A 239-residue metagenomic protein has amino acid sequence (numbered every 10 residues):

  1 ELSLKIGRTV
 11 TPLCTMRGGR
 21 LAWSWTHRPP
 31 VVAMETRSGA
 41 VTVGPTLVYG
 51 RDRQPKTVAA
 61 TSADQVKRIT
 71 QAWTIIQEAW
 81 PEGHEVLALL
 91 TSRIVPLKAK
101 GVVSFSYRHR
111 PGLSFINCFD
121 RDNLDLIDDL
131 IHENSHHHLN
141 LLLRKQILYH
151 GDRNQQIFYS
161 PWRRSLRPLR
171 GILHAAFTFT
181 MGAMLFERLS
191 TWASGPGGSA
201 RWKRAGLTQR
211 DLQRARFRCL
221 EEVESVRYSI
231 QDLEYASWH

Functional and structural regions predicted by a protein language model:
E1-V43: N-terminal low-structure segments adjacent to metalloprotease catalytic domains across cellular compartments
C14, Y49-H109, F119-D120: Auxiliary, metal-adjacent structural segments of Zn-dependent hydrolase domains
K67-A72, W80, R110-L142: Long, acidic, intrinsically disordered low-complexity segments
V86-L89, I147-D152, T191-R216: Short, glycine/acidic-rich hinge or "gate" loops at secondary-structure transitions that mediate conformational
D120-D129, H137-R170: Post-HEXXH active-site segment of zinc metalloproteases
M181-S190: Well-ordered alpha-helical scaffold segments within catalytic/enzyme domains
T208-H239: Pan-zinc metallopeptidase signature
